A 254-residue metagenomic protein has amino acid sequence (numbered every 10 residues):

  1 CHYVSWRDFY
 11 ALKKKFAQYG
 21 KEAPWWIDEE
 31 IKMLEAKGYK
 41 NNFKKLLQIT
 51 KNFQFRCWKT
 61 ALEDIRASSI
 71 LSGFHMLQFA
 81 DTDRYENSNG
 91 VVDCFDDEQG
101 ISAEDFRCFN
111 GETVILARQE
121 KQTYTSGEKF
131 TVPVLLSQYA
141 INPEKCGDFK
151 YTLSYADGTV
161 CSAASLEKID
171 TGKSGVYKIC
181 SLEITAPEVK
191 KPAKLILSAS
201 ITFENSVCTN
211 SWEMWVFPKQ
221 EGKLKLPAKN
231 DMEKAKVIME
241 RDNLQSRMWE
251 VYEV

Functional and structural regions predicted by a protein language model:
C1-Y155, C161-A163, I169: Substrate-binding clefts and catalytic carboxylate motifs of secreted carbohydrate-active enzymes
L136, L153, I184-A186, I201: Hydrophobic beta-strand positions in extracellular immunoglobulin-like domains
V160-K190: Intrinsically disordered, low-complexity Pro/Gly/Ser/Thr-rich segments with frequent PxxP/GP/PP motifs and embedded
P192-F203: Short, aromatic- and glycine-rich surface loops/edge beta-strands on solvent-exposed regions
C208-V216: Edge beta-strands of extracellular beta-sandwich domains
W215-A235: Low-complexity, Pro/Ser/Thr- and charge-rich linker/hinge segments at domain boundaries
K229, K236-V254: Short alpha-beta junction capping motif
